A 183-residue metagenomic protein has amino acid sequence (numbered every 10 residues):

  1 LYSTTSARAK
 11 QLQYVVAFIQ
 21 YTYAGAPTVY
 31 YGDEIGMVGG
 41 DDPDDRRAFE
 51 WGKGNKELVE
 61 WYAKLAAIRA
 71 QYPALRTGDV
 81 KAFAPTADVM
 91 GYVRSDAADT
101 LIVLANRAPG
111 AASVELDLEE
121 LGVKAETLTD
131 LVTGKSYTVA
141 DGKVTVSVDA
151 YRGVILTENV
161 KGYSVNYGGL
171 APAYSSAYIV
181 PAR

Functional and structural regions predicted by a protein language model:
L1-T4, A17-K56: Aromatic/acidic polysaccharide-binding cleft in carbohydrate-active enzymes
Q11-Y14, T22-Y23, G39-P43, A48-E50 (+2 more regions): Substrate-binding and catalytic surfaces of secreted/luminal carbohydrate-active proteins
Q20, G32-E34, L65, I102 (+2 more regions): Conserved, mostly hydrophobic/aromatic
I35-M37, A97, R107-G110, G153 (+1 more regions): Short, solvent-exposed loop/turn segments at secondary-structure junctions
F49-A87: Aromatic- and carboxylate-lined catalytic core of secreted/periplasmic carbohydrate-active enzymes
F83-L121: Carbohydrate-binding surface patches
E119-G134: Solvent-exposed beta-hairpin/edge-strand motifs
V139-P181: C-terminal beta-strand-rich structural cap/linker in extracellular carbohydrate-active enzymes
